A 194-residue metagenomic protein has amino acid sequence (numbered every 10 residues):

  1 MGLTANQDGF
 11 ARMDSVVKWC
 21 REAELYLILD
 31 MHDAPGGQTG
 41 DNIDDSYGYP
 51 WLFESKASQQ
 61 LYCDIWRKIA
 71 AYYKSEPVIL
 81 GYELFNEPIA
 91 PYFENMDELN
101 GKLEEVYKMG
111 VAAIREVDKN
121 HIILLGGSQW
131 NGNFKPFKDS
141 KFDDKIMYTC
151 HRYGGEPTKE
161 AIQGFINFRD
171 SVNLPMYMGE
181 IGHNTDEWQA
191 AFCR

Functional and structural regions predicted by a protein language model:
M1-L84, E105-E116: An active-site-proximal structural segment forming one wall of the substrate-binding cleft that immediately precedes
L61-R194: Extracellular glycoside hydrolase catalytic/binding regions
